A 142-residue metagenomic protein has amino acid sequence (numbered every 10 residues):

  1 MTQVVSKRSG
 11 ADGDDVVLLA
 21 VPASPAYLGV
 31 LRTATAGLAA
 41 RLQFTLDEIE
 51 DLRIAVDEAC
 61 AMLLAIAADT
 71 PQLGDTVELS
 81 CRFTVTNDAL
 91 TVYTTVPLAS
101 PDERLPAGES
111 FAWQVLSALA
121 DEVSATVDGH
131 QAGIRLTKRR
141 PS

Functional and structural regions predicted by a protein language model:
M1-I54, T76: Bergerat-fold GHKL ATPase/HATPase_c domain
M1-L18, M62-S142: Conserved beta-strand-loop-beta-strand hairpin that lines the nucleotide-binding pocket of ATP/GTP-utilizing enzymes
I54-V56, A120: Hydrophobic aliphatic residue packing
A59: Hydrophobic residues in the alpha-helical elements that line and stabilize the ATP-binding pocket of the HATPase_c
